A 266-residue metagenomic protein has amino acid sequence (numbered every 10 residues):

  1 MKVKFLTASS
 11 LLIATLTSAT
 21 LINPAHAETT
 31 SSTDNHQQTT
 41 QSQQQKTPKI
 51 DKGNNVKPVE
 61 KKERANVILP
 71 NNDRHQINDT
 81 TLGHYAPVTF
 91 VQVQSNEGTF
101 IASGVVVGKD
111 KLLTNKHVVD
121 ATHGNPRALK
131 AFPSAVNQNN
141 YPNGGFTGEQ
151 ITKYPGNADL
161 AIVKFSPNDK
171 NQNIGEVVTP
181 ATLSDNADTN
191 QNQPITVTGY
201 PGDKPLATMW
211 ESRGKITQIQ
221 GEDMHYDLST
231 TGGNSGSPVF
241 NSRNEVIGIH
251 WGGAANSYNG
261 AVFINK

Functional and structural regions predicted by a protein language model:
M1-A8, H26: Bacterial Sec-dependent N-terminal signal peptides
S10-A19: Bacterial N-terminal signal peptides
S18-T39: Sec-dependent signal peptide cleavage junction
A86, H123-R213: Serine endopeptidase catalytic core focused on the charge-relay Asp
P87-K109, G236: A conserved glycine-rich beta-strand in the N-terminal activation segment of trypsin-fold
I101, G108-K109, L113-T147, G252 (+1 more regions): Catalytic-histidine neighborhood of serine endopeptidases, predominantly the chymotrypsin-like S1/PA family
N173-P180, W251-K266: C-terminal cap/linker of serine protease catalytic domains
S229-H250: Catalytic nucleophile loop of clan PA
